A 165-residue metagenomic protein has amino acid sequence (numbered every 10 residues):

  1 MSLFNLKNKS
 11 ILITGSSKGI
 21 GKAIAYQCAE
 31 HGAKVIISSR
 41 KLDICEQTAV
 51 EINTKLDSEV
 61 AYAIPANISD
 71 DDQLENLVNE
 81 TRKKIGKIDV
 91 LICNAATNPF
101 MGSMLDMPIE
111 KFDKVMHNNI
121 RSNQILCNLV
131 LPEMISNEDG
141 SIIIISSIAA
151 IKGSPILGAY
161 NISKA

Functional and structural regions predicted by a protein language model:
S10, G15-G19: Conserved glycine-rich cofactor-binding loop
H31-Q47: Conserved glycine-rich Rossmann-like NAD(P)H-binding loop of the short-chain dehydrogenase/reductase
L42, P65-N76, I109: The beta1-alpha1 cofactor-binding region of Rossmann-like NAD(H)/NADP(H)-dependent oxidoreductases
G102-M104, P108-M116: Substrate-binding pocket helix/loop in short-chain dehydrogenase/reductase
M104-L105, K152-G158: Active-site loop immediately N-terminal to the catalytic Tyr-X3-Lys motif of short-chain dehydrogenase/reductase
C127, S163: Active-site helix of classical SDR
S147: Residue(s) in the substrate-gating loop at a strand-loop-helix junction that position the organic substrate next
